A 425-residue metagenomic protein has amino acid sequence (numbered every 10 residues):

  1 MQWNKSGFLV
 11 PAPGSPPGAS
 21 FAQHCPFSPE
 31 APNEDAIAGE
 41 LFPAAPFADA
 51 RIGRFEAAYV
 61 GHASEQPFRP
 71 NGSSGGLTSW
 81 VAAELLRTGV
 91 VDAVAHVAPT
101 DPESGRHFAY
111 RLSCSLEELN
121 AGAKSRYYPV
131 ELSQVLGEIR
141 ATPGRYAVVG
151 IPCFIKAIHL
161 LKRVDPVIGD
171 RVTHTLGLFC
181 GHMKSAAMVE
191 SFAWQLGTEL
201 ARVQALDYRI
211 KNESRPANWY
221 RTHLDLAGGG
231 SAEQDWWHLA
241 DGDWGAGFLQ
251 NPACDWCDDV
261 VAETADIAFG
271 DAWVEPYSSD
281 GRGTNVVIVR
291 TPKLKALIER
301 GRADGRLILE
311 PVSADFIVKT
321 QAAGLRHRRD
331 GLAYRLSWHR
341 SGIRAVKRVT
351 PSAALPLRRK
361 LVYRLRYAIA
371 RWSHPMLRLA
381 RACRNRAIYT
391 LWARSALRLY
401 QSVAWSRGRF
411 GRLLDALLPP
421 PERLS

Functional and structural regions predicted by a protein language model:
M1, A19-P29, I151-A157, L249-A262: Local cysteine-cluster metal-coordination motifs and their immediate loop/turn environment, predominantly Fe-S cluster
M1-H62, A109, V274-Y277: Non-heme iron-sulfur electron-transfer modules
Y59-A82, G89-V94, L357-A370: N-terminal, charge-rich interaction modules
G72, L77-L86, V90-R140: Portal/gating segments that form or line small-molecule/metal binding sites
G72-L77, D101, V148-I158, H182-K184: Gly/Ser/Thr-rich loops at beta-strand to alpha-helix junctions that form or flank small-molecule/cofactor-binding
V91-D92, A201-S425: Long, compositionally biased charged/polar accessory segments in the mid-to-C-terminal portions of proteins
V164-G177: A short alpha->loop->secondary-structure connector
F179-S191, K211-R215: Short, conserved secondary-structure transition motifs
